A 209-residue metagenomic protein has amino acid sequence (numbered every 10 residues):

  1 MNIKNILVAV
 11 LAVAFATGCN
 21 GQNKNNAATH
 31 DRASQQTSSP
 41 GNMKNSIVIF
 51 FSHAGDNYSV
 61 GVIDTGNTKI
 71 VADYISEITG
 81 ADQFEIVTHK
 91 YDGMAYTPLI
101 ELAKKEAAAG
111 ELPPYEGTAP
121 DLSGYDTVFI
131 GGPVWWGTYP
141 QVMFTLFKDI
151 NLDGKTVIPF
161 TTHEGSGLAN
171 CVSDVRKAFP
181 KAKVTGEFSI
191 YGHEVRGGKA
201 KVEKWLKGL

Functional and structural regions predicted by a protein language model:
M1-L7: Bacterial N-terminal signal peptides that target proteins for export
T17-G18: C-terminal motif of bacterial Sec signal peptides marking the signal peptidase cleavage site
Q22-Y125, G137, A200-G208: N-terminal beta1-alpha1-beta2 submodule of the flavodoxin-like/Rossmannoid cofactor-binding fold
I47-F50, Q83-E85, V128-G131, I158-T161 (+1 more regions): Structural recognition of the beta-strand scaffold that forms the well-ordered cores of secreted hydrolase catalytic
D56-V62, I130-P133, T161-E164, Y191-G192: Second-shell loop/turn segments in exported
D56-Y58, T138-P140, G167-N170, E194-G198: Extracytoplasmic/secreted cell-surface and envelope-processing proteins
M94-A182: Helix-loop-strand module that forms the ligand-binding subsite of alpha/beta enzymes
K183-L209: A charged, well-structured terminal subsegment
